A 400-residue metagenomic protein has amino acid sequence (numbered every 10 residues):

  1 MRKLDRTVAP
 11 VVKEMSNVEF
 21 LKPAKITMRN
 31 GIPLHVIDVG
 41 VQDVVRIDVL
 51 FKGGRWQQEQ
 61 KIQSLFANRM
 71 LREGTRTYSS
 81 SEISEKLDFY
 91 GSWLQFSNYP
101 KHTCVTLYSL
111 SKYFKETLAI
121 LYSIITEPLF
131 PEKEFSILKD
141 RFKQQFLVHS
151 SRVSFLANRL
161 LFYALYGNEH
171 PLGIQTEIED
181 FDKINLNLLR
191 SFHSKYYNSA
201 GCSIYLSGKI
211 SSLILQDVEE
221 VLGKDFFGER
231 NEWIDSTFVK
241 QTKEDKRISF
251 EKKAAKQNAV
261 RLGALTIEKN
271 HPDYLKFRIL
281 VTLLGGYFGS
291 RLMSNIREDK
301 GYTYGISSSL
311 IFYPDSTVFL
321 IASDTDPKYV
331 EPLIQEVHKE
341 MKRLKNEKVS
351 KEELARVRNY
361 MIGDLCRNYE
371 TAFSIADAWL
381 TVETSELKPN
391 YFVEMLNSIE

Functional and structural regions predicted by a protein language model:
M1-E85, R190-N295, I334-Q335: His/Glu-rich zincin catalytic helix
M1-V8, E82-W233, V239, E268 (+2 more regions): Charge-rich, well-structured scaffold segments of protease-associated domains
